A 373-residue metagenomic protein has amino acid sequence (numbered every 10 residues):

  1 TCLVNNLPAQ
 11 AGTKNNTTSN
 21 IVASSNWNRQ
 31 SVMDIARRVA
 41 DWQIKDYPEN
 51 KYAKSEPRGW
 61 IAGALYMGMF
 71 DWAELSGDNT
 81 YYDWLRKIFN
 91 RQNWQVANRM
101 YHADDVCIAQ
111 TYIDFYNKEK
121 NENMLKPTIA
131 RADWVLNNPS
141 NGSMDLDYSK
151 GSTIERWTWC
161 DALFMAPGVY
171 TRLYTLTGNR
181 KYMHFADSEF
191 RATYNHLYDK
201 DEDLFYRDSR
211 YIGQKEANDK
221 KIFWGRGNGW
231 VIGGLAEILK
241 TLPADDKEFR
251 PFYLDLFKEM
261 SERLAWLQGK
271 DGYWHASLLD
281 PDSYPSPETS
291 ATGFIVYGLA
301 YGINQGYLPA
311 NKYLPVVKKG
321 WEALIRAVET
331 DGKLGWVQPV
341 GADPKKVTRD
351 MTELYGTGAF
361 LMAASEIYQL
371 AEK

Functional and structural regions predicted by a protein language model:
T1-T17: Bacterial Sec-dependent N-terminal signal peptides
C2-N5, L239, Y368: Residue-level signal for alpha-helical transmembrane segments in multi-pass membrane proteins
S19-P57, L65-M67, V96, L163-M165 (+8 more regions): His/Met- and acidic-residue-enriched segments that coordinate or traffic transition-metal cofactors and support
N20-G63, D71, L75-Y82, R91 (+7 more regions): CBM-like carbohydrate-recognition segments
G63-Y66, A109, F164-P167, G229-I232 (+1 more regions): Membrane-embedded glycan transfer/ligation machinery that uses polyprenyl lipid-linked sugar donors/oligosaccharides
Y82-R86, W94-I212, A217-F223, D331: Extended ligand-binding groove/face enriched in aromatic
C160-D161, G168-L278, P285-V296, L308-V337 (+3 more regions): Extended ligand-binding clefts on enzyme/binding-domain cores
